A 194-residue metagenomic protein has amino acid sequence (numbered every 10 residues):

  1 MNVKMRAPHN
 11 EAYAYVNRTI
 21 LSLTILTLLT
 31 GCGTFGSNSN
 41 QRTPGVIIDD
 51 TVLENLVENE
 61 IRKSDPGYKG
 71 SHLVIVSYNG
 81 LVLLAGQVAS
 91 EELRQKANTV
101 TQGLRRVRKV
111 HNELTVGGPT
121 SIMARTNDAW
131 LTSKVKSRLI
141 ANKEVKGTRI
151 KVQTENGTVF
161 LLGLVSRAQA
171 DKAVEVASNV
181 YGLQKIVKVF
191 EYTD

Functional and structural regions predicted by a protein language model:
N2-D194: N-terminal targeting leaders
